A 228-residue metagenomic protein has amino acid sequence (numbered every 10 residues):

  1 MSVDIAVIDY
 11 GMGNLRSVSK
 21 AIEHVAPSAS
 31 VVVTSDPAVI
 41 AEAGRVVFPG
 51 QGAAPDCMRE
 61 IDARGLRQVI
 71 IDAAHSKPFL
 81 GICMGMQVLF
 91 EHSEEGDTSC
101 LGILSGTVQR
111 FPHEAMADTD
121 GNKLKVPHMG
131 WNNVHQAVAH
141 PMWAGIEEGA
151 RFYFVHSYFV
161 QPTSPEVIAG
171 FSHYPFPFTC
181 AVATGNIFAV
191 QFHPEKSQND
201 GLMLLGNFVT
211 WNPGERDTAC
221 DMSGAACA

Functional and structural regions predicted by a protein language model:
M1-A6: Extreme N-terminal starter segment of soluble prokaryotic enzymes
I8-Y10: Short hydrophobic segments within beta-strands
A21-A29: Short helix-loop-beta junction
V31-E42: Short acidic low-complexity segments
I40-G50: Short acidic/histidine-rich motifs immediately flanking catalytic phosphotransfer sites in two-component signaling
G52-H128: Cysteine-nucleophile active-site neighborhood
V108-A228: Amide-donor transfer/coupling interface in amidating biosynthetic enzymes
